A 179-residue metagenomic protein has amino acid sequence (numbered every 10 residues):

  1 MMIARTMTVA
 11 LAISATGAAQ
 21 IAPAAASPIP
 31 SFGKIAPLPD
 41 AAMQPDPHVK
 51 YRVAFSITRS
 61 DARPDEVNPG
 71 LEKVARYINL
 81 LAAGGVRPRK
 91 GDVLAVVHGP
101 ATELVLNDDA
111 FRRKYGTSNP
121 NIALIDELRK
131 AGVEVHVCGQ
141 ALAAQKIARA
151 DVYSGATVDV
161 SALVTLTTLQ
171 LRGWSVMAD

Functional and structural regions predicted by a protein language model:
R5-G17: Bacterial N-terminal signal peptides
G17-A26: Boundary at the C-terminal end of the N-terminal hydrophobic targeting segment
A25-K34, D108-R112, G116-D179: A cross-taxonomic marker for long C-terminal extensions/tails that follow the last structured domain
D46-P64, L104-D109: Acidic/histidine-rich, surface-exposed loop or edge segments in extracytoplasmic proteins
R52-S56, V93-V97, E134-V137: Structural recognition of the beta-strand scaffold that forms the well-ordered cores of secreted hydrolase catalytic
D61-E72, Y115-N119: Soluble non-cytosolic domains of exported or imported proteins
V67-V86: Histidine-anchored nucleotide/phosphate-binding helix
R87-V105: Acidic helix-start/capping segments at beta-turn-to-alpha-helix junctions
